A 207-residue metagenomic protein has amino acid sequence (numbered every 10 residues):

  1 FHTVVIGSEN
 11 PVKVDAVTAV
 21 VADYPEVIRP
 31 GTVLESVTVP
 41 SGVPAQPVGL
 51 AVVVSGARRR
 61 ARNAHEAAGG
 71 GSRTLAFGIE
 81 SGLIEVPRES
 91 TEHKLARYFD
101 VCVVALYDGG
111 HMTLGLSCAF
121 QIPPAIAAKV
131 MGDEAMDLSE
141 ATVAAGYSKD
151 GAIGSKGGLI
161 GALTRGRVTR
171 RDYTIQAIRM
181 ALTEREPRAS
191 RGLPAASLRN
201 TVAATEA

Functional and structural regions predicted by a protein language model:
F1-R73: N-terminal polybasic phosphate/anion-binding patch
A45-A207: Anionic-ligand binding patches
